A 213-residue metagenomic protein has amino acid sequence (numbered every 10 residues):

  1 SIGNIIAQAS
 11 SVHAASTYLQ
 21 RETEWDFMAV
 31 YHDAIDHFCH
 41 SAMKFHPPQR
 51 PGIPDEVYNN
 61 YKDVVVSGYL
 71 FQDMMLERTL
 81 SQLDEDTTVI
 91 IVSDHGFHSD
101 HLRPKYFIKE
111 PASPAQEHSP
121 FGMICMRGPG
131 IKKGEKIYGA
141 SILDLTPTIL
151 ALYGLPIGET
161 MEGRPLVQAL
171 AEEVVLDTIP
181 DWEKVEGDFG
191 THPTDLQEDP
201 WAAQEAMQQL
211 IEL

Functional and structural regions predicted by a protein language model:
S1-E56: His/Asp/Glu-rich, glycine-adjacent segments that coordinate divalent cations and/or stabilize oxyanion chemistry on
G3, K62-V66, G130-A140, L152-P156 (+1 more regions): Active-site rim elements
S10, A14, D63, L70-M74 (+3 more regions): A structural signal for well-ordered alpha-helical segments within the folded catalytic domains of diverse enzymes
T23-M28, D84-T88, V175: Loop/turn elements at helix/coil->beta-strand transitions in domains of secreted/extracellular proteins
D33-H37, K44-H46, H95-H98, G130-K132 (+1 more regions): Short, solvent-exposed loop/turn segments at secondary-structure junctions
E77, E85, G128-G130, I137-R164: Non-catalytic, well-ordered alpha-helical segments in soluble enzyme domains
D86-G128: Histidine-centered active-site microenvironments of extracellular/periplasmic hydrolases and transferases
V167-L213: Long, internal low-complexity/basic segments
